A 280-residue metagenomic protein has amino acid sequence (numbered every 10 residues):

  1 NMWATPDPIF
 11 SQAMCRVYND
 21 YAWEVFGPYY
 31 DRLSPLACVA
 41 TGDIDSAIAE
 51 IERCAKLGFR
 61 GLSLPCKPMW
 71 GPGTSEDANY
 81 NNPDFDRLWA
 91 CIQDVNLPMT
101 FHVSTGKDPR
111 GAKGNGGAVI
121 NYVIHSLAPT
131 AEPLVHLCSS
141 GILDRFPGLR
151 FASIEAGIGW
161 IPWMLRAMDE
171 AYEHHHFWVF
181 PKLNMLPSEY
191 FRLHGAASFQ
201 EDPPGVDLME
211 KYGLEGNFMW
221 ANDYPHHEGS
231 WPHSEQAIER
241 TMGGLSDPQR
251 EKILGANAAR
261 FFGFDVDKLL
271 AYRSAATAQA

Functional and structural regions predicted by a protein language model:
N1-P133, S140: Active-site gating/metal-coordination segments in enzymes
D20-P28, A49-R53, L57, S140-G141 (+5 more regions): Mid-to-C-terminal alpha-helical segments outside catalytic/metal-binding sites
Y30-P35, R60, Y122, P147 (+2 more regions): Short, surface-exposed connector motifs at secondary-structure boundaries
S34-A37, L62-L64, M99-F101, F151-S153 (+2 more regions): Hydrophobic faces of well-ordered beta-strands that scaffold small-molecule active sites in alpha/beta enzyme cores
M99, V103-K107, C138-R192: Aromatic-lined glycan-binding groove of carbohydrate-active enzymes
G111-A112, W163-L165, L208-M209: Short, well-ordered secondary-structure micro-motifs
G117, A167-E170, S234-Q236: Short secondary-structure boundary/capping segments
H125-P133, H176-D207: Aromatic-anchored helix/helix-loop segment that forms the rim or "lid" of small-molecule/cofactor binding pockets
